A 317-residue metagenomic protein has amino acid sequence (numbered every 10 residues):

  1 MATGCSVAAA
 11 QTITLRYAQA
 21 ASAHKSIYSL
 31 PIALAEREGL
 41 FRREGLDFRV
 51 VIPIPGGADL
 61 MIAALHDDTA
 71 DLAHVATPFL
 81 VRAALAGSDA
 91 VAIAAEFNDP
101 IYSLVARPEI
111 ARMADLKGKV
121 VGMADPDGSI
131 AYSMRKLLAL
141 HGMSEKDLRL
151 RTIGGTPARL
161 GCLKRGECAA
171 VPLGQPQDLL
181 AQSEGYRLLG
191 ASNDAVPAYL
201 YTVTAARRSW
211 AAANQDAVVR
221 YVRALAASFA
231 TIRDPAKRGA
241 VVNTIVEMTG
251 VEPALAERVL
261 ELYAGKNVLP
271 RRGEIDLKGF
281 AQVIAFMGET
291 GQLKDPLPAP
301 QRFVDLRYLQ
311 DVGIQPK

Functional and structural regions predicted by a protein language model:
M1-V7: C-terminal segment of classical bacterial N-terminal signal peptides
Q11-G154, R159-R165, A169-Q175, L188-S192 (+1 more regions): Short, glycine-/small- and polar/acidic-enriched structural segments that line small-molecule recognition paths
S29, A58, I62, T77-L80 (+10 more regions): Extracytoplasmic/secreted envelope proteins and their assembly/folding machinery, especially bacterial periplasmic
G118, S183, D305: Phosphate-coordinating loops and pocket residues in cytosolic domains that bind phosphorylated ligands
P157-M248: Pocket-lining segment of extracytoplasmic ligand-binding domains
A212-K294: Secondary-structure end/capping motifs
I284-K317: Conserved C-terminal helix/tail region of periplasmic/extracytoplasmic solute-binding proteins
